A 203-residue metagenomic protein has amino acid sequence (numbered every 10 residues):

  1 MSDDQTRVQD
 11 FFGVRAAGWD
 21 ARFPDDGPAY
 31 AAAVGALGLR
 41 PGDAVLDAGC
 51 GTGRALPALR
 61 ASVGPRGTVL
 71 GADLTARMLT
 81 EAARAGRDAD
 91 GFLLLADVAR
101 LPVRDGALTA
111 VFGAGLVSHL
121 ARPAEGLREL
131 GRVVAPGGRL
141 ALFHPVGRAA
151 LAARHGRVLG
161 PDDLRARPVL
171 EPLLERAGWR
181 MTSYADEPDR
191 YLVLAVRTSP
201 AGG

Functional and structural regions predicted by a protein language model:
M1-P41, R54-A58, M78-E81, R148-R157 (+1 more regions): Conserved class I S-adenosyl-L-methionine
L46-A48, T52-R100: Class I SAM-dependent methyltransferase SAM/SAH-binding core
G64, L120-A121, V134-A135: Helix-to-beta-strand junctions that scaffold the AdoMet/dcAdoMet cofactor pocket in Class I SAM-dependent enzymes
F112: A conserved beta-strand element that flanks and buttresses the S-adenosyl-L-methionine
A124-P136: A short glycine-rich, Lys/Arg-flanked "PGG" loop and its adjoining helix->strand segment in the class I
R139-L164: Conserved class I S-adenosyl-L-methionine
D162-A177: Short alpha-helix
W179, A185-G203: Core SAM-dependent methyltransferase catalytic element
